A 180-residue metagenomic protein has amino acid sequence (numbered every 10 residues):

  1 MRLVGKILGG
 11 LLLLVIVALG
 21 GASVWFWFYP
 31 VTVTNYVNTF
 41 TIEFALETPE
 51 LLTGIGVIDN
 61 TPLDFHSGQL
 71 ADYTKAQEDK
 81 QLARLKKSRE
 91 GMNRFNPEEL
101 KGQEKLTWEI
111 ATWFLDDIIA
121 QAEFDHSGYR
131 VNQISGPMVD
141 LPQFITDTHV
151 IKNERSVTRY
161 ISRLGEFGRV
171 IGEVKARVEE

Functional and structural regions predicted by a protein language model:
M1-L8: Feature marks short, highly hydrophobic, charge-poor N-terminal signal-anchor/signal peptide-like helices that anchor
G9-L13: Hydrophobic alpha-helical transmembrane segments of multipass membrane transporters and ion channels, focusing on
L14-E180: Membrane-proximal, proline-rich intrinsically disordered regions
